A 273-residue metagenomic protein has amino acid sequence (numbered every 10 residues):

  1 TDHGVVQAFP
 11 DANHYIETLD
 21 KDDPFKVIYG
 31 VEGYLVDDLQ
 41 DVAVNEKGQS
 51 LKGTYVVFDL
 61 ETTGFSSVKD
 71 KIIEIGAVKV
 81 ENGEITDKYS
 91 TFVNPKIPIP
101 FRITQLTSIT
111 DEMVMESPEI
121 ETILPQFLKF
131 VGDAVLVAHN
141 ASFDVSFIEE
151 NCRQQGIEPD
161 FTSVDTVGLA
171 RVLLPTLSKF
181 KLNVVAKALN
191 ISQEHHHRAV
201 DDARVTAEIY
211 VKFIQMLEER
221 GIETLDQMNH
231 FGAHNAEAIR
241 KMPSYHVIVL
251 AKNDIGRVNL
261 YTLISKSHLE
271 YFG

Functional and structural regions predicted by a protein language model:
T1-Y89, K96, R102, L106-T107 (+3 more regions): Phosphodiester-processing cores and adjacent nucleic acid-binding clamps
I120: Conserved catalytic alpha/beta cores of large enzymes that bind or transform nucleotide phosphates and polynucleotides
